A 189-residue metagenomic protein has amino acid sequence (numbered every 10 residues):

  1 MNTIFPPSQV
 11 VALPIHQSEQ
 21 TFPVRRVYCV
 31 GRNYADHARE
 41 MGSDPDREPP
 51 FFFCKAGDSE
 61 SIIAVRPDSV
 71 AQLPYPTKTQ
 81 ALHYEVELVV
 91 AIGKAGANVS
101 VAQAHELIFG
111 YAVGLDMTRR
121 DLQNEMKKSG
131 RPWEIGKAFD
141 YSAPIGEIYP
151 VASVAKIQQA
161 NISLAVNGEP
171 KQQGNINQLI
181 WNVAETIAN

Functional and structural regions predicted by a protein language model:
M1-Q103: Extended, compositionally biased flexible segments
N2-F22, H37-D46, R66-S69, R120 (+1 more regions): Catalytic-pocket segment enriched in acidic/His residues
D46-R47, G110-V113: A short, gly/pro- and small-residue-rich
E87-A91, A112, S163: Residues embedded in well-ordered beta-strands
A104-F109: Interfacial segments of alpha-helical transmembrane regions
